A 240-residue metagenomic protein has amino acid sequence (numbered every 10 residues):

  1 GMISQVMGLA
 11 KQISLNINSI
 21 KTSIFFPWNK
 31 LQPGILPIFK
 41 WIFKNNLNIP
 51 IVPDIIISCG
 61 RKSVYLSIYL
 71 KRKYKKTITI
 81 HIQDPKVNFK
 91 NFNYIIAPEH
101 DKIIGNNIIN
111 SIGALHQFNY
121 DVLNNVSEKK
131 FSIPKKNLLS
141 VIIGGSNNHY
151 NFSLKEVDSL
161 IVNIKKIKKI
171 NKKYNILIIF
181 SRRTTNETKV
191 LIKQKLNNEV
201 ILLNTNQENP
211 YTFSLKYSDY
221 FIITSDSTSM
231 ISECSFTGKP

Functional and structural regions predicted by a protein language model:
G1-H116: Active-site and donor-binding regions of nucleotide-sugar-utilizing enzymes
G1-M2, Y211-P240: A donor-sugar binding/catalytic signature common to diverse glycosyltransferases and related nucleotide-sugar
L9, L70, I167, S214 (+1 more regions): Hydrophobic/aromatic ligand-binding patch that stacks against planar heteroaromatic rings of cofactors or nucleotides
T79, I176-I178, P240: Hydrophobic/aromatic residues located in beta-strands of well-ordered beta-sheets within soluble catalytic
K90-E156: A nucleotide-sugar donor-handling region in carbohydrate enzymes
S146-I179: Conserved catalytic-core segment of nucleotide-activated headgroup transferases in glycan assembly
K173-E208: Catalytic donor nucleotide-activated moiety binding site of glycosyltransferases and closely related
